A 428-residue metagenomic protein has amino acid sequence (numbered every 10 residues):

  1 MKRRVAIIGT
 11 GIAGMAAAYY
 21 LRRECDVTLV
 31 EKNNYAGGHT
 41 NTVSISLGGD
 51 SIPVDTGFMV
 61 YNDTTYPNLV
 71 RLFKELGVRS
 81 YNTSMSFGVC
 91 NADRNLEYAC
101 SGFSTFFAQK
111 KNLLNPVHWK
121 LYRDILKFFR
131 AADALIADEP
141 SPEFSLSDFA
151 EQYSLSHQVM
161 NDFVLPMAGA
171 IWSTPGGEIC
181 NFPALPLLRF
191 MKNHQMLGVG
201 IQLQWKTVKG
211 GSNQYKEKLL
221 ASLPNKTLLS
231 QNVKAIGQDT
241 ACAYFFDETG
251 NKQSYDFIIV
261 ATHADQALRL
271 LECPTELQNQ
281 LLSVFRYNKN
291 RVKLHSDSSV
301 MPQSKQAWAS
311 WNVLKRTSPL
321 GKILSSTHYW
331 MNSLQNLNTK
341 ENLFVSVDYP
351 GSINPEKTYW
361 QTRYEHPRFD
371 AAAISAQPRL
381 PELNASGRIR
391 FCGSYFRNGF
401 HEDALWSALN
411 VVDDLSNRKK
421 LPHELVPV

Functional and structural regions predicted by a protein language model:
R3-L29: N-terminal Rossmann-like FAD-binding beta1-loop-alpha1 element of flavoenzymes
A13, Y35, D265: Conserved Rossmann-like nucleotide-cofactor binding loop
R22-S46: Glycine-rich FAD pyrophosphate-binding loop
V43-L69: N-terminal glycine-rich dinucleotide-binding loop that anchors FAD/FMN and/or NAD(P) in oxidoreductases
D63-N181: Mobile amphipathic helical/loop "lid" adjacent to a hydrophobic cofactor/ligand pocket
S101, L320-V428: Conserved flavin/dinucleotide-binding core of flavoenzymes
R189-F246, Q253: Helical element adjacent to the flavin cofactor pocket in flavoenzyme catalytic cores
K234-E365: Mid-domain catalytic core of redox enzymes that form a hydrophobic substrate pocket/lid adjacent to a catalytic redox
